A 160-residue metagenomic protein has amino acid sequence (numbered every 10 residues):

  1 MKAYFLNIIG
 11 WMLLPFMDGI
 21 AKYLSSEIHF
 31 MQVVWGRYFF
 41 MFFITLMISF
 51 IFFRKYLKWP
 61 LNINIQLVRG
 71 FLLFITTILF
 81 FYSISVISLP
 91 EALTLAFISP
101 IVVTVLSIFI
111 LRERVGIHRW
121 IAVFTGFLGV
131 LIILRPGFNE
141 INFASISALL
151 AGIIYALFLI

Functional and structural regions predicted by a protein language model:
M1-Q32, E140-I160: Glycine-/small-residue-enriched transmembrane alpha-helix faces in small-molecule transporters and effluxers
K2-G10, K55-L79, F143-A151: Loop-to-transmembrane-helix transition segments
W11-G19, L46, G70-I78, P100-V105 (+2 more regions): Hydrophobic/small/kink-forming positions within alpha-helical transmembrane segments of polytopic membrane proteins
S26-Q32, L79-A96: Structural motif at transmembrane-helix junctions in multi-pass transporters
E27-I75, I154-L157: Transmembrane alpha-helices of multi-pass small-molecule transport proteins
G36, V68, L95-I98, H118-I121 (+1 more regions): Hydrophobic core positions of alpha-helical segments in small-molecule transporters and transporter systems
F80-Y82, S99-I121: C-terminal transmembrane-helix exit sites in multi-pass transporters
H118-L134, A151: Hydrophobic transmembrane alpha-helices of multi-pass small-molecule transport proteins
